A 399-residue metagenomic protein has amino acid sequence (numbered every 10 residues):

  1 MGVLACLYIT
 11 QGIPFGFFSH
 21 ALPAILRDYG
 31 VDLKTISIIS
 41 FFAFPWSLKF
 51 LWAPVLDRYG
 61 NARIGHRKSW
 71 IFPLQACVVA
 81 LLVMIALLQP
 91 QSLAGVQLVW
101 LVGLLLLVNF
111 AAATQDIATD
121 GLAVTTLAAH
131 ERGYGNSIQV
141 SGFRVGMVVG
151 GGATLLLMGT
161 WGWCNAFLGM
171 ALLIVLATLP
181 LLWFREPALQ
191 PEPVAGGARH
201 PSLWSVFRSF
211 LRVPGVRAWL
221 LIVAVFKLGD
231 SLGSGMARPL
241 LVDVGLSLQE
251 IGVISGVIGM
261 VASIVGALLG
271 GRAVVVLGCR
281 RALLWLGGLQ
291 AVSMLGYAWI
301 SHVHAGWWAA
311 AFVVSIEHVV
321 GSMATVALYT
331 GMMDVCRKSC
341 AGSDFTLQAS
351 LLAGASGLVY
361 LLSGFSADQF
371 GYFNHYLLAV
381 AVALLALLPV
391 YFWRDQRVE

Functional and structural regions predicted by a protein language model:
M1-A43, R217-I222, F226-L240, V244 (+1 more regions): Helix-loop boundary and gating motifs at the non-cytosolic
W46-K49, G133-G152, A349-Y360: Glycine-rich segments within core transmembrane alpha-helices of 12-TM secondary carriers
L48-I64, V265-C279, A367-D368: Helix-to-loop junctions at the C-terminal end of transmembrane segments in multipass secondary transporters
F72-A94, G288-A305: C-terminal ends and interior cores of transmembrane alpha-helices in multi-pass membrane transporters/permeases
P73-A80, N165-W183, N374-F392: Symmetry-related core transmembrane helices of the 12-TM Major Facilitator Superfamily/SLC fold
A113-L127, S322-R337: Intracellular juxtamembrane helix-capping segments at the cytosolic ends of symmetry-related transmembrane helices
L189-L220: Juxtamembrane intracellular "pre-TM" segments in multi-pass secondary transporters
R281-L328: C-terminal transmembrane helical hairpin of 12-TM major facilitator-type secondary transporters
